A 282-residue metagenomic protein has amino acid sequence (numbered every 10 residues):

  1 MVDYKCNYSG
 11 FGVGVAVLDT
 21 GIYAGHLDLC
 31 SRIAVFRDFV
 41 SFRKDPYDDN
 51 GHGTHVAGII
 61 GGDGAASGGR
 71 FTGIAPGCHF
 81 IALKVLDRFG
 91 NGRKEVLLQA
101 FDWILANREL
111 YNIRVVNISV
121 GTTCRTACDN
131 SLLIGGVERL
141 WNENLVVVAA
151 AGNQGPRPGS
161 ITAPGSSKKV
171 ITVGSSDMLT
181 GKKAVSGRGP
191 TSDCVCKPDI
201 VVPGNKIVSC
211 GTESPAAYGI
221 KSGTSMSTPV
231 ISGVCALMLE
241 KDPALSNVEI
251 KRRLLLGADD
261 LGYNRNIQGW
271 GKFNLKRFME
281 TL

Functional and structural regions predicted by a protein language model:
Y4-V35, R43-E95, Y111-R114, S166-K169 (+3 more regions): Subtilisin-like serine protease catalytic core
S9, E138-N142, V201: Anion (oxyanion) recognition and catalysis
V17-G21, I59-D63, L83-D87, I118-T122 (+6 more regions): Active-site-proximal beta-strand/loop segments in catalytic clefts of secreted hydrolases
A24-G25, A66, N153-P158, L179-T180: Active-site environment of divalent metal-dependent phosphoester hydrolases
L27-L29, I33-A34, K44, D177-M226 (+1 more regions): Catalytic-core environment of secreted peptidases
A57-I60, I81-D87, S160, G204-Q268: Hydrolase catalytic cores
D63, V85-K169, S192-V195, T212-T228 (+1 more regions): Substrate-binding/access-modulating region of protease and related hydrolase catalytic domains
E109, G152, L275-L282: Secreted peptidase-domain scaffold signal
